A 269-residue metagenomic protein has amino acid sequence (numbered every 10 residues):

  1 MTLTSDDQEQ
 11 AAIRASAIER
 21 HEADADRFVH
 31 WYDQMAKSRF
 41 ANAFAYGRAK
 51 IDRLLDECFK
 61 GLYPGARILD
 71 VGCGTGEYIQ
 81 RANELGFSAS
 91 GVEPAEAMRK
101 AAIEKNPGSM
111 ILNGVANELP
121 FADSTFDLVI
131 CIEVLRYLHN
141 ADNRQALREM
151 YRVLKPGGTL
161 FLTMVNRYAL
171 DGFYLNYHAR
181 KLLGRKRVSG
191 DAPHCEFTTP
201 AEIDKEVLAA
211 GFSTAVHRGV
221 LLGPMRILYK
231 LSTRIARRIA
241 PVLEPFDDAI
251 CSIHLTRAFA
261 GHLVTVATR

Functional and structural regions predicted by a protein language model:
T2-Y63: Conserved class I S-adenosyl-L-methionine
G65-G72: Conserved class I S-adenosyl-L-methionine
T75-E118: Class I SAM-dependent methyltransferase SAM/SAH-binding core
I130: A conserved beta-strand element that flanks and buttresses the S-adenosyl-L-methionine
R144-P156: A short glycine-rich, Lys/Arg-flanked "PGG" loop and its adjoining helix->strand segment in the class I
F161, A215-R269: A C-terminal cap/extension of S-adenosyl-L-methionine-dependent methyltransferases that defines the acceptor-substrate
F161-L183: Conserved class I S-adenosyl-L-methionine
R185-E202: Acceptor-substrate binding/catalytic loop of class I
